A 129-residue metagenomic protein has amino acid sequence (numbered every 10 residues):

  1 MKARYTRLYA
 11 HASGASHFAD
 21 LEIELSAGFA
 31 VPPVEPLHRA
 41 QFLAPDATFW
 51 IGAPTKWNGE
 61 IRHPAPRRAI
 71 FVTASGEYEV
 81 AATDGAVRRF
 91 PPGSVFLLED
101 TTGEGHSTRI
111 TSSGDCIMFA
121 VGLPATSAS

Functional and structural regions predicted by a protein language model:
M1-A10, A86: Short acidic, Pro/Gly- and aromatic-enriched capping/linker segments at domain boundaries
M1-K2, T126-S129: Basic/polar N-terminal segments that are highly enriched at the extreme N-terminus, encompassing both cleavable
A3, R67-A69, G93: Short, surface-exposed beta-edge/turn micro-motifs
A10, I23-S26, P32-L37, P45-A65 (+3 more regions): Conserved short histidine dyad/triad with adjacent acidic residue
G52-P54, H63-V80, F119-G122: Short, conserved beta-strand element in jelly-roll/cupin
T83-S94, T101-T126: Ligand-binding loop in jelly-roll beta-barrel domains
